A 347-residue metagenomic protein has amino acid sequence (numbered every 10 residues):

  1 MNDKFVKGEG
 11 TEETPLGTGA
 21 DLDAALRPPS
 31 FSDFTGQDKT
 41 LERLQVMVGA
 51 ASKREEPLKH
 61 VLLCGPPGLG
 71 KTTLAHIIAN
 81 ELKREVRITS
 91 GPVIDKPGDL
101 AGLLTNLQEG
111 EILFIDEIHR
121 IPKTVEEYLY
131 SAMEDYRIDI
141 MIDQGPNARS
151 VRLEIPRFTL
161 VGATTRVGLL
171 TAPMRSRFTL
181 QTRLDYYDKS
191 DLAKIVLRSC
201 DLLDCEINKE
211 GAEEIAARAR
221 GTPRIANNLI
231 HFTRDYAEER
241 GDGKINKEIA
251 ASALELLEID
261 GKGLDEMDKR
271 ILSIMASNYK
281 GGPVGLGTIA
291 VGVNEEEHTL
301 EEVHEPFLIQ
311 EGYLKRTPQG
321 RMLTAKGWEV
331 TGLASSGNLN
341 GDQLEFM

Functional and structural regions predicted by a protein language model:
T18-P66, A101, T105, L197 (+3 more regions): Pre-Walker A (pre-P-loop) alpha-helix and adjacent loop at the N terminus of AAA/AAA+ ATPase modules, a conserved
G49-G91, G102-E109, Y130, T165: Walker A/P-loop
I78, P97, E111-M141, V167-R177: Conserved AAA+/SF3 P-loop NTPase catalytic/coupling segment centered on the Walker-B
L169-L203, N208-A217, N227-N228: Conserved AAA+ ATPase core "coupling" helix
N208-K209, A219-R234, G243-N246, L264-E266 (+2 more regions): The conserved phosphate-sensing helix
A212, I230, Y236-E258, D268 (+1 more regions): Conserved C-terminal helix/linker of AAA+ ATPases
A212-R218, R224-E239, R270-S273, G287-T288 (+1 more regions): C-terminal helical "lid" of AAA+/P-loop NTPase domains
M275-M347: Terminal-proximal interaction/regulatory segments of ATP-powered molecular machines
